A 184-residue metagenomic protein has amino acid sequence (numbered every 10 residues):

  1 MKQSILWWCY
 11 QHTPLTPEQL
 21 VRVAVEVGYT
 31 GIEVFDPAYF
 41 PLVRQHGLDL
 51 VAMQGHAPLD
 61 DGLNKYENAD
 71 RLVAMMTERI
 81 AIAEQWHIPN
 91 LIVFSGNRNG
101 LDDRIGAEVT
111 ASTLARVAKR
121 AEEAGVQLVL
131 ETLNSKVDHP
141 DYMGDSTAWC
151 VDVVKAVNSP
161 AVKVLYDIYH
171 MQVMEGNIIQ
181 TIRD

Functional and structural regions predicted by a protein language model:
M1-Q85, V151, K155, S159-A161 (+1 more regions): N-terminal pre-domain/capping segments
C9-Q11, D36-A38, H56-L59, S95-N99 (+2 more regions): Active-site-proximal loop/turn and secondary-structure-junction residues that shape catalytic pockets, frequently
G31, V129-L130, L165-I168, Q172: Generic enzyme active-site microenvironment
L42-R44, L101, D145, T181: Hydrophobic alpha-helical segments
G62-K163: Active-site acidic/histidine proton-transfer and metal-coordination neighborhood in alpha/beta enzyme cores
P140-D141, V173-G176: Acidic pyrophosphate-coordinating catalytic loop
G176-D184: A short alpha/beta connector and helix-capping loop motif
